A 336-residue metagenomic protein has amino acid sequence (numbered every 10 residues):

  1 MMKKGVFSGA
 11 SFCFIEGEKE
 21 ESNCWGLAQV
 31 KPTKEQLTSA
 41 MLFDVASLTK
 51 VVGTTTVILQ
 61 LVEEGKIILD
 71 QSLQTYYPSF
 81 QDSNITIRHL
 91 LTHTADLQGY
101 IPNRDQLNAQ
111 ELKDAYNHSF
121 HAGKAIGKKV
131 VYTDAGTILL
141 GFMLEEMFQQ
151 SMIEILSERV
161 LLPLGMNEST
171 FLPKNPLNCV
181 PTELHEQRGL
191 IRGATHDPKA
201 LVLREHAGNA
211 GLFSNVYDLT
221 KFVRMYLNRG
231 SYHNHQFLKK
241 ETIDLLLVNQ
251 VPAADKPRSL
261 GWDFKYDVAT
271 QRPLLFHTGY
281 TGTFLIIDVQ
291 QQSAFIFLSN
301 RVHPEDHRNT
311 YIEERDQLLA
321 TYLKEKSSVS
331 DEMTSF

Functional and structural regions predicted by a protein language model:
M2-Q36, T92-A95, I101-N108, G261-D263 (+2 more regions): A short, well-structured edge-of-sheet supersecondary motif
K3-S11, P32-H89, G123-A135, A207-A210 (+2 more regions): Short active-site loop at a secondary-structure junction that contains or immediately precedes the catalytic residue(s)
G5-F7, E205, V268, H277-Y280: Short solvent-exposed loop/turn micro-motifs enriched in small/polar/acidic residues
N84-L274: Short, surface-exposed loop or secondary-structure junction motifs that flank catalytic or metal-binding residues
M166, N228, Y232, H303-P304 (+2 more regions): Short, well-ordered loop/turn and helix-capping segments at boundaries between secondary-structure elements and domains
Q250, E305-F336: Short, gly/Ser/Thr-rich active-site loops of penicillin-recognizing serine hydrolases
P273-L274, T281-A294: Short, surface-exposed beta-strand/loop micro-motifs that present aromatic residues
Q292-R301, E305: Short, well-ordered beta-strand elements
